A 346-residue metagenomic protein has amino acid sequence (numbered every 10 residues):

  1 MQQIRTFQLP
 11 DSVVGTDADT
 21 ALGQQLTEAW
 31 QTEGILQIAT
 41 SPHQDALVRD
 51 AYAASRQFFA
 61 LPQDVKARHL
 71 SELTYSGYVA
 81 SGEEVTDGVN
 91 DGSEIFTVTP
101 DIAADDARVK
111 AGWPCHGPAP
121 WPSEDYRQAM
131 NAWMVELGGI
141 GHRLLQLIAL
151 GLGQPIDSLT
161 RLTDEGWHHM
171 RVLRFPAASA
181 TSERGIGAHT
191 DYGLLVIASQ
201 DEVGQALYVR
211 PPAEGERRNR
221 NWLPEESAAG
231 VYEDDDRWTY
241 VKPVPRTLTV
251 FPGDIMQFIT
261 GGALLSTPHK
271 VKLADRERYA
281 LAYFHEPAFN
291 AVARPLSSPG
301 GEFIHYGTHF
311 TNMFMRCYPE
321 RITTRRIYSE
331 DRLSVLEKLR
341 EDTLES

Functional and structural regions predicted by a protein language model:
M1-D87, G138-S346: C-terminal flanking tails of non-heme Fe-dependent oxygenases
A29-I35, T40-H43, G92-G139, L145: Non-heme Fe(II)/2-oxoglutarate
